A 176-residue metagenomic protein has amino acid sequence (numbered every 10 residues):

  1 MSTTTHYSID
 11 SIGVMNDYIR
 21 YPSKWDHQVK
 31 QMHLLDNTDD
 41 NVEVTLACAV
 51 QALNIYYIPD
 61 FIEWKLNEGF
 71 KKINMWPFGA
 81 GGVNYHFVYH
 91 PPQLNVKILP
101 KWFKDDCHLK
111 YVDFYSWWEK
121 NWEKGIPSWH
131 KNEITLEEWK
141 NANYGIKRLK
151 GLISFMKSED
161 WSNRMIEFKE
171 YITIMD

Functional and structural regions predicted by a protein language model:
M1-H90, L94: Radical SAM/AdoMet-radical enzyme domain recognition
K71-D176: C-terminal accessory regions of radical SAM enzymes
